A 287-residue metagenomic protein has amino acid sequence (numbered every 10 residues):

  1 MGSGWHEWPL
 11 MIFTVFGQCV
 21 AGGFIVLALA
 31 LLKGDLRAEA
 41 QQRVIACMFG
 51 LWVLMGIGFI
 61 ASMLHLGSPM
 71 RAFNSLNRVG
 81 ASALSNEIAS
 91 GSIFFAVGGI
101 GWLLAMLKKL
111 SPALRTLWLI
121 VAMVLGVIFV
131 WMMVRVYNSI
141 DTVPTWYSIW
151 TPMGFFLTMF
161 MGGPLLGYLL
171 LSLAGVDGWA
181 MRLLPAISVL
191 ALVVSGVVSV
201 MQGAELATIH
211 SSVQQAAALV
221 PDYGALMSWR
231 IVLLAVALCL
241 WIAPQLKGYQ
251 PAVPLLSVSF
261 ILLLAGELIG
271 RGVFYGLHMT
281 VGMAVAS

Functional and structural regions predicted by a protein language model:
M1-I57, G276-L277: N-terminal signal-anchor module of multipass membrane proteins
M1-L10, M63-S85, V134-P152, Q202-A225 (+1 more regions): Membrane-interface interhelical loops and short amphipathic "cap" helices that link adjacent transmembrane segments
T14-Q18, A38, S90-S92, V97-G266: Long, contiguous internal "core" modules enriched in hydrophobic/ aromatic residues
I25, L166, R271: A residue-level signal for conserved active-site and pocket-lining positions in enzyme catalytic cores
L29, I57-I60, L166, L170: Alpha-helical membrane-inserting segments
Q42-R43, G80-S85, R115: Interfacial loop-to-helix junctions that mark the boundaries of transmembrane helices in multi-pass membrane
G50-K109, M123-G126: Long, hydrophobic/aromatic-enriched structural stretches that serve as scaffold segments
A265-V273: Intrinsically disordered cytosolic tails
